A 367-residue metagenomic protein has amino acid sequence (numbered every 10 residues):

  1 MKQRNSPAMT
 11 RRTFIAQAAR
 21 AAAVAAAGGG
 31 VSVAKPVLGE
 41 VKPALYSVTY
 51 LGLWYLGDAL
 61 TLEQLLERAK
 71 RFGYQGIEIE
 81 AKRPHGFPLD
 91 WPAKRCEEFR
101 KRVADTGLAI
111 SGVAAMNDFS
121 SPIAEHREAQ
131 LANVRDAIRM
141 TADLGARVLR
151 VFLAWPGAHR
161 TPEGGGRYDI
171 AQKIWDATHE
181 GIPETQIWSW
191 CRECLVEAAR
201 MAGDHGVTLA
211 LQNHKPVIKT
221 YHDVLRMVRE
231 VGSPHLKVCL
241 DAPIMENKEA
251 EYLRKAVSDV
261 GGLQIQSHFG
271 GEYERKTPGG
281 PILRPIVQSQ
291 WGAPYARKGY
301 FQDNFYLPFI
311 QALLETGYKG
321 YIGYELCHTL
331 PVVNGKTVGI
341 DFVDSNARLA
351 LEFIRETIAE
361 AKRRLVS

Functional and structural regions predicted by a protein language model:
M1-K2, I322-G339: Short helix/strand-capping connector loops at secondary-structure junctions
K2-V148, G157-H159, G166, A177 (+9 more regions): N-terminal pre-domain/capping segments
V48-Y50, E80-K82, A115-D118, A154-P156 (+4 more regions): Active-site beta-loop-alpha junctions enriched in small/polar residues
G76-I77, V113, E184-W188, R192-N304: Acidic/histidine-rich catalytic cores of soluble enzymes
L108, V207, T316-G320: A short helix->loop->beta-strand "cap" motif at the edges of active sites that frequently abuts
F152-K173, I218-K219, V224: Active-site-proximal loop/short-helix segments that contain or immediately flank catalytic acid/base residue(s)
P162-H179, G280-S289: Active-site gating loops and adjacent loop-to-helix segments of metal-dependent hydrolytic enzymes
F301-E315: A short, acidic, amphipathic alpha-helical segment used as a generic capping/interface helix at domain edges
